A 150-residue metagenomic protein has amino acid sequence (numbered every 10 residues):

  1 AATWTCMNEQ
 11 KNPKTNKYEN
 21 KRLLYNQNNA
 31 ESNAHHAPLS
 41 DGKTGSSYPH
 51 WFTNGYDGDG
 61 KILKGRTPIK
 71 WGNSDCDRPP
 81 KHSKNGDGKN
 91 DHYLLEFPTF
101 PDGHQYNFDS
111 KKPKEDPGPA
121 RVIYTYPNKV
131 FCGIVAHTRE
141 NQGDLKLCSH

Functional and structural regions predicted by a protein language model:
A2-G58: Short, surface-exposed binding/anchoring microloops in extracellular/periplasmic proteins
Y56-H150: Functional cores of ribonucleases/endoribonucleases
